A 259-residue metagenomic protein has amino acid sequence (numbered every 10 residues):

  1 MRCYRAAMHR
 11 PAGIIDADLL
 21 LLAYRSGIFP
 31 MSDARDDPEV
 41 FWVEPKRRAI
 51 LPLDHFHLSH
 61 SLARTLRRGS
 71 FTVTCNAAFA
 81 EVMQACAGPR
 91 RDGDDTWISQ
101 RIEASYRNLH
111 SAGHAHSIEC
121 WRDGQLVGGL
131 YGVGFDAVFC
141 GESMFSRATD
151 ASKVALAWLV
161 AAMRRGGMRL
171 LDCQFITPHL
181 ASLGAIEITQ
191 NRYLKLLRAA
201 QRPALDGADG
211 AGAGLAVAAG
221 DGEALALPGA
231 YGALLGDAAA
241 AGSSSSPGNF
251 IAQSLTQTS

Functional and structural regions predicted by a protein language model:
M1-S259: N-acyltransferase acceptor-side catalytic subdomain
